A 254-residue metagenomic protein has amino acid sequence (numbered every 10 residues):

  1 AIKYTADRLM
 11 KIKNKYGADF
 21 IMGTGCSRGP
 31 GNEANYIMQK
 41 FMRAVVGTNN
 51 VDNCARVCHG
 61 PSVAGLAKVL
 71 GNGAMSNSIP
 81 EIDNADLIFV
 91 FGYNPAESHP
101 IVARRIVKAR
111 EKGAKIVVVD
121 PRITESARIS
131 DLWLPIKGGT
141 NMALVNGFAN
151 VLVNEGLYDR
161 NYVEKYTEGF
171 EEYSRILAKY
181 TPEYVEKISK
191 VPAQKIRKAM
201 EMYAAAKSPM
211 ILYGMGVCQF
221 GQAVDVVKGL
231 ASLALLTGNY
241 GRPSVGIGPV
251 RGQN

Functional and structural regions predicted by a protein language model:
A1-N254: Cofactor-pocket helix-loop regions in the catalytic cores of large enzyme subunits
